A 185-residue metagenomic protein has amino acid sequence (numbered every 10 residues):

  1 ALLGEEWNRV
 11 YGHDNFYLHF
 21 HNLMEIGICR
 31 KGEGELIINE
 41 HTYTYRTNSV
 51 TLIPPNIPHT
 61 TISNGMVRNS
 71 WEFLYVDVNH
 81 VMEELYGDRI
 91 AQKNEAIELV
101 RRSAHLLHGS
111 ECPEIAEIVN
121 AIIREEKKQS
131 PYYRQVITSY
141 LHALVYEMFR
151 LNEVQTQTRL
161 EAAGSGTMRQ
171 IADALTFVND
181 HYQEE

Functional and structural regions predicted by a protein language model:
A1-V50, G65, G87-K93, R102-H105: Generic protein-terminus/edge-of-domain signal
A1-W7, P58-K127, Y146-Q155: A hydrophobic/aromatic-rich effector-binding and dimerization subdomain of bacterial HTH-type transcriptional regulators
G34, N56-P58: Short beta->alpha connector loops
I38, I62, S130-P131: A generic structural signal for short coil/turn motifs at secondary-structure boundaries
L52-P54: Transmembrane beta-barrel strand/turn architecture of Gram-negative outer membrane proteins
R101-E111, E126-I137, Y146-E185: Short, Lys/Arg-enriched, Trp-marked, Pro/Gly-tolerant hinge/linker segments that flank
I118-A121, Y140-L144, D173-A174: C-terminal ligand-sensing/allosteric alpha-helical core of TetR-family HTH transcriptional regulators
